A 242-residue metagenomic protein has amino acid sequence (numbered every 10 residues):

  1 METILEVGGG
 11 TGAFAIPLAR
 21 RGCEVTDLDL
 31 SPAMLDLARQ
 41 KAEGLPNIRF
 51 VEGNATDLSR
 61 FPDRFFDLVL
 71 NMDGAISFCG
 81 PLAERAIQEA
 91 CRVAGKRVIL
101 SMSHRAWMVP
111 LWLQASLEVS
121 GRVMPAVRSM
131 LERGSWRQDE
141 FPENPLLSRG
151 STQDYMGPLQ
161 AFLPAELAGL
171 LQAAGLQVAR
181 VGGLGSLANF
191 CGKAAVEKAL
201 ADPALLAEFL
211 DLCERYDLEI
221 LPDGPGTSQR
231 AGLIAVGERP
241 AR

Functional and structural regions predicted by a protein language model:
E2-G8: Conserved class I S-adenosyl-L-methionine
T11-D57: Class I SAM-dependent methyltransferase SAM/SAH-binding core
R60-L68: A short acidic, Gly/Pro-enriched loop at the edge of an enzyme's catalytic core that lines a small-molecule cofactor
L68-L82: A short SAM/SAH-binding and catalytic strip from SAM-dependent methyltransferases
E84-K96: A short glycine-rich, Lys/Arg-flanked "PGG" loop and its adjoining helix->strand segment in the class I
I99-Q138: Conserved class I S-adenosyl-L-methionine
G157-G175: Short alpha-helix
P158-F162, V181-E238: Conserved Class I S-adenosyl-L-methionine
